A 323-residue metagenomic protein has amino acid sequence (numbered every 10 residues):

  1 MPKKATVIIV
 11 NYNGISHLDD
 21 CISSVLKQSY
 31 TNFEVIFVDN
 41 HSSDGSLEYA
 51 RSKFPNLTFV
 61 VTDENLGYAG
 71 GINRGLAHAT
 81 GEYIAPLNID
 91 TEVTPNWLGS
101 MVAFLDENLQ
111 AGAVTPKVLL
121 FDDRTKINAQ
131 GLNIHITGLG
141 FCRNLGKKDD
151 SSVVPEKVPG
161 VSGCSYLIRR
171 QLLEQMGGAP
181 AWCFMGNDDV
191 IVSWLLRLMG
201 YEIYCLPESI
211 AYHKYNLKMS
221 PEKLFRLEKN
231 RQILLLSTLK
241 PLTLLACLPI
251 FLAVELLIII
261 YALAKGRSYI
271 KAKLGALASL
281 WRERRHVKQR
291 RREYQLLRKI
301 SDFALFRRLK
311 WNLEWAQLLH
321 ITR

Functional and structural regions predicted by a protein language model:
K3-T6, E34, I191: Cell-envelope/extracellular polymer assembly enzymes that use nucleotide-activated donors
S23-N32: Short, acidic, metal-binding catalytic loop of nucleotide-sugar glycosyltransferases
V61-A79, I89, S100, N144: Glycine-rich, basic loop-to-helix element that forms the pyrophosphate-binding segment of sugar-nucleotide handling
I84: Short aromatic/hydrophobic "clamp" motif used to bind/position activated sugar donors
T91-H135: Conserved donor NDP-sugar-binding/catalytic core segment of glycosyltransferases
T125-N128, I136, F141, K147-I168 (+4 more regions): A recurrent flexible, glycine/aromatic-enriched loop bordering the glycosyltransferase active site that acts as
P159-I210: A short, conserved alpha-helix in the catalytic core of glycosyltransferases
I203-L309: Active-site-adjacent helix/loop segment of glycosyltransferases that harbors family-specific signature motifs
